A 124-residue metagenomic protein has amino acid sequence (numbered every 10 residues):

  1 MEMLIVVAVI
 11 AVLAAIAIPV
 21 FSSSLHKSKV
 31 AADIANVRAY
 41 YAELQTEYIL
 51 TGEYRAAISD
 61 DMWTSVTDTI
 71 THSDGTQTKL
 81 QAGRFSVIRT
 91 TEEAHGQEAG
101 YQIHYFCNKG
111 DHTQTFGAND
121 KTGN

Functional and structural regions predicted by a protein language model:
M1-S22: N-terminal single-pass transmembrane signal-anchor helix
V20-Y41: Aliphatic-rich helix starts adjacent to a transmembrane/signal segment
I34, I49-G52, D68: N-terminal export/targeting and maturation segments
A42-D61: Alpha-helix exit/C-cap motif
M62-T67, R84, I88-N124: Short, surface-exposed interaction loops/tails
T67-S73, T78: Surface-exposed intrinsically disordered loops and tails
Q77-F85: Short, flexible domain-boundary/linker segments around small modular repeats
